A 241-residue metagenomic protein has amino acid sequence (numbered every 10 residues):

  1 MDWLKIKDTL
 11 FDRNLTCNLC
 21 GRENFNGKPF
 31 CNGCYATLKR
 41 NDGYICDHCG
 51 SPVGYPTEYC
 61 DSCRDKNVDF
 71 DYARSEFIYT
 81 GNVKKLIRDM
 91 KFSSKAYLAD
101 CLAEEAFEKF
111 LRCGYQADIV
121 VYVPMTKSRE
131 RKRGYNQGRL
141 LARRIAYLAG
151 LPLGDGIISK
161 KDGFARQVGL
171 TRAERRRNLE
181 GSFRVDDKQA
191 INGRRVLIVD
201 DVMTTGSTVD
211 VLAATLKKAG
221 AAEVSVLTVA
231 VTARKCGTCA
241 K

Functional and structural regions predicted by a protein language model:
M1-D200, T204-K241: Glycine-rich phosphate/pyrophosphate-handling loop used in enzymes and phosphotransfer proteins
